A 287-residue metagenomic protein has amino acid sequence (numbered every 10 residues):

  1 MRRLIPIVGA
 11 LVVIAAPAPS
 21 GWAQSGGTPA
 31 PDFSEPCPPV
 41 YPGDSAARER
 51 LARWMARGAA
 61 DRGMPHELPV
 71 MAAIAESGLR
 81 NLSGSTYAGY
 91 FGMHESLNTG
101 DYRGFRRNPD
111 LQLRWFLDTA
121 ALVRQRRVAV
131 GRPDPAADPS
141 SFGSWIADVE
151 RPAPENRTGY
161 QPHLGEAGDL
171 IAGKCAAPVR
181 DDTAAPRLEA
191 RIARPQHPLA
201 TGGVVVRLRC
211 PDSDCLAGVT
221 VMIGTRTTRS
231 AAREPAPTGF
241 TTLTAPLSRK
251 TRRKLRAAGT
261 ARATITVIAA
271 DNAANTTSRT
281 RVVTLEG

Functional and structural regions predicted by a protein language model:
M1-Q24: Secretory targeting and sorting signals
G21-D32, C37, R50, R57 (+1 more regions): Polybasic, low-complexity, intrinsically disordered segments
G26-R50, W54, S77-S144, D148-R151 (+1 more regions): Peptidoglycan-targeting cell-wall enzymes and recognition modules
W54-A56, M71: Membrane-embedded alpha-helical segments and adjacent helix-loop junctions characteristic of multi-pass solute
A60-G63: Structural helix-adjacent loops and short alpha-helical linkers that scaffold large soluble proteins
P65-M71, F142-A147: Alpha-helical scaffolds flanking conserved acidic
H66-A75, N81-S83: Short beta-strand segments
E155-R180, S278-G287: Extracellularly exposed regions in secreted/surface proteins, prominently low-complexity, repeat-rich
